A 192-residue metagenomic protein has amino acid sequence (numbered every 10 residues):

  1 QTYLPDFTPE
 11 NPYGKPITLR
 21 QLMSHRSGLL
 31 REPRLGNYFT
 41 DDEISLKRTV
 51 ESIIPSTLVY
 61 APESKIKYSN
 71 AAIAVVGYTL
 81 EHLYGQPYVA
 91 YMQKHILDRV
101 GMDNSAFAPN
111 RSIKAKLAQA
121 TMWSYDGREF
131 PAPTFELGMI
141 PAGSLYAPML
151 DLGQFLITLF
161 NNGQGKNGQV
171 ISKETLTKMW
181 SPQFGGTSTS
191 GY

Functional and structural regions predicted by a protein language model:
Q1-F7: Acidic helix-start/capping segments at beta-turn-to-alpha-helix junctions
E10-Y192: Short, surface-exposed loop or secondary-structure junction motifs that flank catalytic or metal-binding residues
